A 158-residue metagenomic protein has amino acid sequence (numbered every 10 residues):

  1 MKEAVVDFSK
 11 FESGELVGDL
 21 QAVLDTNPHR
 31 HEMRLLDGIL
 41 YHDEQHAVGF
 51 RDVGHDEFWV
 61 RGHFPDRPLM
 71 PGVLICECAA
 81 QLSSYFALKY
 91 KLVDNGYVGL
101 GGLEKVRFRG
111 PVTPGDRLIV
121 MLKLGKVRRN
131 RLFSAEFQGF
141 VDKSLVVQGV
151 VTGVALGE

Functional and structural regions predicted by a protein language model:
K2, D7-V17, S83-M121, V146 (+2 more regions): Hydrophobic beta-strand-centered segment that forms part of the acyl-chain substrate-binding groove
G18-R30: Short aromatic-glycine motifs in intrinsically disordered, low-complexity regions
R30-M70: Catalytic strand-loop segment that frames the active site of acyl-thioester-processing enzymes
R34, E44-V48, R117-I119, S134 (+1 more regions): Intrinsic-disorder/low-complexity, polar/charged segments enriched in Ser/Thr/Lys/Arg/Asp/Glu/Gln
I39, E104-D142: Hydrophobic beta-sheet segments that form the core/acyl-binding groove of ACP/CoA-dependent acyl-chain-processing
R61-F86, L100: Compact, glycine-rich, soluble single-domain proteins
L132-E158: Mixed-charge, glycine-accented linear interaction segment located at domain edges/termini
